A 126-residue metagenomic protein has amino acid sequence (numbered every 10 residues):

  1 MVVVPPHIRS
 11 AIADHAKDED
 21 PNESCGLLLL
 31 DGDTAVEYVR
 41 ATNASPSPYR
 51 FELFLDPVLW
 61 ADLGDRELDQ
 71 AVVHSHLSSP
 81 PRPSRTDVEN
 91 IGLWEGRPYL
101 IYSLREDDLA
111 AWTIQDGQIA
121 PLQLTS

Functional and structural regions predicted by a protein language model:
M1-D69, S78-S126: Conserved beta-strand-loop surface patch within small alpha/beta domains used for substrate/adaptor or ligand engagement
S75: Conserved residues at the C-terminal ends of beta-strands
